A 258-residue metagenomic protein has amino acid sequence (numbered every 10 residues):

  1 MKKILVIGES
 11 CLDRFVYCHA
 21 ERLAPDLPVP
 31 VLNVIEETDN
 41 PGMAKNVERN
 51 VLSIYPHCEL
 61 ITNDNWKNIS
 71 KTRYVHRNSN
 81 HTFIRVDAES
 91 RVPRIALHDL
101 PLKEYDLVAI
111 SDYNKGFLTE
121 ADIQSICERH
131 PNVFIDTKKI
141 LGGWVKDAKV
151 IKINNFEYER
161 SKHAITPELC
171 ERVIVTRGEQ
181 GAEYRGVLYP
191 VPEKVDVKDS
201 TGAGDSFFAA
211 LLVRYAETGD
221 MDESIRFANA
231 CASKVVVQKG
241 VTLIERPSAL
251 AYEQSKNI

Functional and structural regions predicted by a protein language model:
K2-I4, L12-A109, E120-D122, E245-I258: Conserved N-terminal subdomain of the carbohydrate kinase-like
L5-I7, R85, L107-I110, F134 (+2 more regions): Structural motif
E9-S10, Y113, S206: Active-site metal-binding loops of divalent metal-dependent hydrolases
L60-N63, F134-T137, I153: Short internal beta-strands
V75, A148-F156: Non-cysteine beta-strand/loop elements that form the S-adenosyl-L-methionine
E89, Y113, K138-I140, F156 (+1 more regions): Active-site beta-loop-alpha junctions enriched in small/polar residues
E104-L107, A121-G143, D147, R160-I258: Conserved phosphate-binding/catalytic region of the ribokinase-like
Y113-T119: Active-site glycine- and acidic-residue-rich loops that bind and position anionic ligands or nucleotide-like cofactors
